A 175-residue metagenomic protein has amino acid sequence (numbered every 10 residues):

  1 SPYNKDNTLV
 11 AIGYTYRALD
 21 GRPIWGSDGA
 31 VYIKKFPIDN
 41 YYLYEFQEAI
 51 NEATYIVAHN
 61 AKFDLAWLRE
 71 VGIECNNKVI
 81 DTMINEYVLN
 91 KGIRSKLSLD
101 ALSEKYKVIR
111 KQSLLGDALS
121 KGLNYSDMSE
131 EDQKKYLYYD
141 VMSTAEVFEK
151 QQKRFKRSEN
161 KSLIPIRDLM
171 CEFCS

Functional and structural regions predicted by a protein language model:
S1-S98: Conserved RNase H-like, two-metal-ion catalytic cores of nucleic-acid enzymes
D28-I38, S103, R157-D168: Short alpha-helical "patches" and their helix-cap loops
Y41-E45, S98-L102, L114, D132 (+2 more regions): Exposed alpha-helical structural elements
A49-A53, W67, V71, T82 (+5 more regions): Generic, well-ordered alpha-helical scaffold segments in large soluble proteins
A66-W67, L97, K111-S113, E146: Short helix/loop capping segments that flank catalytic or ligand/cofactor-binding pockets
E74-N77, L119-S175: Mixed-charge, glycine-rich, non-catalytic linkers/tails in nucleic-acid processing enzymes
C75, R110-K111: Residue-level detector of short coil/turn "hinge" positions at structural boundaries
V79-I109, D117-M128, D132-Q133, L137 (+1 more regions): Short alpha-helix plus adjacent loop in nuclease-associated cores
